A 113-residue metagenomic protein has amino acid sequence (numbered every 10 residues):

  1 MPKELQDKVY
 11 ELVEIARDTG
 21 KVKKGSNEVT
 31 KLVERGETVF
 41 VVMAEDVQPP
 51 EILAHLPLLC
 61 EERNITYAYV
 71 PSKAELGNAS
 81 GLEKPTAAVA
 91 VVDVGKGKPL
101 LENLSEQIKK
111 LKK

Functional and structural regions predicted by a protein language model:
M1-E37, G95-K113: Polybasic, low-complexity intrinsically disordered tails and interdomain linkers
M1-P2, G20-K21, V47, T66-P71: A short linear-motif detector with a strong N-terminal bias
K3-E11, P50-L59: Short charge-dense sequence patches
G25, V41, C60: Residue-level signature of catalytic and energy-coupling elements of molecular machines, predominantly ATP/GTP-dependent
V33, T38-I52, P57, I65-Y69: Extracellular/luminal Protease-associated
L53-A54, L58-K112: Short basic, glycine-rich beta-strand/loop surfaces that mediate nucleic-acid
